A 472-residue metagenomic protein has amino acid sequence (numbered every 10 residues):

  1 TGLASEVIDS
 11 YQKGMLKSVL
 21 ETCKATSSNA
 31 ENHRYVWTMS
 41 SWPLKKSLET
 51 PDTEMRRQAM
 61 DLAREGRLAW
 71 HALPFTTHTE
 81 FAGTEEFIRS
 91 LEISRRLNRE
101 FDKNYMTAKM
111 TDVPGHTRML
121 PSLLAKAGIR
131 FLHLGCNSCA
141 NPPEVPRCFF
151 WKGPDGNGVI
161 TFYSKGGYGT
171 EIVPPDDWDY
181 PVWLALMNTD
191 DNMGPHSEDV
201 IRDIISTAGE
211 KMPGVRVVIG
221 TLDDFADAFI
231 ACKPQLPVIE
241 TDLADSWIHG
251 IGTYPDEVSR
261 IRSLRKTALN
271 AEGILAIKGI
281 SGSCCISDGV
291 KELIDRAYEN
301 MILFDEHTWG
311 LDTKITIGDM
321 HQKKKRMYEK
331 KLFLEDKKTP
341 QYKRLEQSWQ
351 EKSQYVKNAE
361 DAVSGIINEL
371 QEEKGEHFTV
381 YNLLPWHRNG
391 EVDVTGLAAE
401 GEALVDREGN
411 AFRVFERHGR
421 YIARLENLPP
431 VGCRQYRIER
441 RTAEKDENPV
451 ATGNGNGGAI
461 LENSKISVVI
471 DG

Functional and structural regions predicted by a protein language model:
T1-H377, R407-E408, R417, E426-L428: Catalytic-domain carbohydrate-binding cleft regions of carbohydrate-active enzymes
P154, L370-G375, V414-R420, A451-G458 (+1 more regions): Short, ordered beta-strand-loop transition motifs
N157, N410, S464-I466: Well-ordered beta-strand scaffold positions
M301, F378-N382, K465: Buried hydrophobic-core signal for structured, non-transmembrane domains
V380-E400: Surface-exposed beta-strand/loop patches in extracellular or lumenal glycoproteins
L383, H387, E439-G472: Beta-strand-rich N-terminal accessory domains
E400-I422, P449-A451: Solvent-exposed beta-strand/loop surfaces of large extracellular or lumenal domains
R420-E444: C-terminal beta-strand-rich structural cap/linker in extracellular carbohydrate-active enzymes
